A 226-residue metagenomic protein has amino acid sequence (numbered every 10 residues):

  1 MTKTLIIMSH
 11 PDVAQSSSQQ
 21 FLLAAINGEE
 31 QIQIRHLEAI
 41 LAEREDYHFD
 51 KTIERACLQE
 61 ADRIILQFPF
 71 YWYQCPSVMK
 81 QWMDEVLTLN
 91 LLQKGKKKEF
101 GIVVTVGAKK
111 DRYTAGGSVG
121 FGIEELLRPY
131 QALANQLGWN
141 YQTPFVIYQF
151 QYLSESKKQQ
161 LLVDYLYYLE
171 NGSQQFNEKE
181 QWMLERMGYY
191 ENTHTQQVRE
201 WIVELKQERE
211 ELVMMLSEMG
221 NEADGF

Functional and structural regions predicted by a protein language model:
M1-L92, N177-F226: N-terminal beta1-alpha1-beta2 submodule of the flavodoxin-like/Rossmannoid cofactor-binding fold
M8-H10, L37, V104-G107, V146-I147: Short loop/turn segments at strand-loop or loop-helix junctions that form parts of catalytic or ligand-binding pockets
S18-Q19, Y113-A115, S156: Short aromatic-enriched loop/helix-cap "lid" or pocket-rim segments at secondary-structure transitions that line
L41-E43, K110-T114, Q149-L153: A short acidic, helix-capping loop that chelates divalent metal ions and anchors anionic groups
D62, G120-E124, E155-L169: Short, electropositive alpha-helical surface patch
V78-E85, P129, L161-D164: Alpha-helical scaffold elements adjacent to nucleotide-binding pockets in ATP/GTP-utilizing enzyme cores
K98-Q142: Short, glycine-/small-residue-rich phosphate/pyrophosphate-handling segment
N135-F150, L162, N171-T193: A conserved mid-domain beta-alpha-beta active-site/ligand-binding segment of alpha/beta enzyme cores
